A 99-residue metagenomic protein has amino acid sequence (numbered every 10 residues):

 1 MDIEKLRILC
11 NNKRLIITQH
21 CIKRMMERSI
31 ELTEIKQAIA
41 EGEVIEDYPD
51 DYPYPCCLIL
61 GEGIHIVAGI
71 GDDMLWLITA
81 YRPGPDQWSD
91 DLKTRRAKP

Functional and structural regions predicted by a protein language model:
M1-P99: Ribonuclease/tRNase effector modules and their secretory precursors
